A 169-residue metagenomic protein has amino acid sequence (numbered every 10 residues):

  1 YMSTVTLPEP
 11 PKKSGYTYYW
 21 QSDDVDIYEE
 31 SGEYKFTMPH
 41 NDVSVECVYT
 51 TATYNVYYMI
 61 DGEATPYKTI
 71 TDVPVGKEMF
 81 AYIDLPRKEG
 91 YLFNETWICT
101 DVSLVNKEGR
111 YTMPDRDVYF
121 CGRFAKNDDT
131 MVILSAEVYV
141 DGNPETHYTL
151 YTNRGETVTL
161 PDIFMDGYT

Functional and structural regions predicted by a protein language model:
Y1, D24-Y28, N55-P74, I98-L104 (+1 more regions): Short, solvent-exposed loop/edge segments of extracellular or virion-exposed proteins
Y1-T4, H40, V73-F80, D115 (+1 more regions): Solvent-exposed, conformationally flexible loop/turn segments
S3-G32, K77-E108, V158-T169: Surface-exposed interfaces of beta-sheet-rich extracellular modules
P11, S31-M59, P86, N106-V138: Conserved "repeat-terminator" motif of extracellular CCP/Sushi domains
T17, N94-E95, C99, T112 (+5 more regions): Long luminal/extracellular ectodomains of secretory-pathway precursor proteins
D42-S44, N55, P66, G76-M79 (+2 more regions): A generic structural micro-environment signature that highlights single residues at secondary-structure boundaries
